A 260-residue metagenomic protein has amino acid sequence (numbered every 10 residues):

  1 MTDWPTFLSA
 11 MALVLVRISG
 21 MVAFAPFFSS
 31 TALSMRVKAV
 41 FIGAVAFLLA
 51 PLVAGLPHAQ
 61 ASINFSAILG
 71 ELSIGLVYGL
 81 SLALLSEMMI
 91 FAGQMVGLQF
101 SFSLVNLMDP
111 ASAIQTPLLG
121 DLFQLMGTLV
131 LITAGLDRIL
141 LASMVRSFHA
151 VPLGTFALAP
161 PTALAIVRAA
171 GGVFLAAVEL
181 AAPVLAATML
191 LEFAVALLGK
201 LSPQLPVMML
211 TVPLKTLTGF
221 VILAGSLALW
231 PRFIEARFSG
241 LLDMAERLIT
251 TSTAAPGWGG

Functional and structural regions predicted by a protein language model:
M1-G260: Hydrophobic alpha-helical segments and their helix-loop boundaries in membrane and membrane-proximal proteins
